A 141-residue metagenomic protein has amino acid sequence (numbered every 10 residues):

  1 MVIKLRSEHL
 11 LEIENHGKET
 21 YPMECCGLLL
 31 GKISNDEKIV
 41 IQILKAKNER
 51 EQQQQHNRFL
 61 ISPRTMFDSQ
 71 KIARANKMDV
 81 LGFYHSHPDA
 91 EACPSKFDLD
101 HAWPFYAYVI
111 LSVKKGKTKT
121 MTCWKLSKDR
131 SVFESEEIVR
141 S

Functional and structural regions predicted by a protein language model:
M1-V80, D89-S141: Conserved beta-strand-loop surface patch within small alpha/beta domains used for substrate/adaptor or ligand engagement
F83: Conserved, mostly hydrophobic/aromatic
S86: Residue-level "edge-of-site" marker
